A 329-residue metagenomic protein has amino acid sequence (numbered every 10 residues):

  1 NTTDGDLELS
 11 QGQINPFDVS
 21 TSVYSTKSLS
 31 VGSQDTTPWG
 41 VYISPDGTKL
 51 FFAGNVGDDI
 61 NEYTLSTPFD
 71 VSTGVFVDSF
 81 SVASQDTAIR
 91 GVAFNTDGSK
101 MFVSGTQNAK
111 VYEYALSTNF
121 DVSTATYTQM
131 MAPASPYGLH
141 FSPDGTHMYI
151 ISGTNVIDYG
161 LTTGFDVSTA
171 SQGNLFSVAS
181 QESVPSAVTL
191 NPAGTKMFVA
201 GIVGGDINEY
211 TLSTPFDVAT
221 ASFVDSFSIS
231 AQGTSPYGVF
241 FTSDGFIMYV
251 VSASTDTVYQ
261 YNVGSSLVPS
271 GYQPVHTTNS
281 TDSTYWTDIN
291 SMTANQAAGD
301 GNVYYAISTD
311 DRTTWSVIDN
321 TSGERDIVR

Functional and structural regions predicted by a protein language model:
N1-V19, G264-R329: Beta-strand-rich ligand- or partner-binding modules with a strong bias toward extracellular/periplasmic carbohydrate
P16-V19, T64-T73, Y114-S123, Y159-S168 (+2 more regions): Short loop/turn segments immediately following beta-strands, especially the blade-tip and inter-blade linker loops
V23-G32, V75-A83, T126-A132, S171-A179 (+1 more regions): A short beta-strand motif characteristic of beta-propeller blades
P45-D46, T96-D97, P143-D144, L190-A193 (+1 more regions): Residue-level detector of Asp-centered blade-edge/turn motifs that repeat once per structural unit in beta-propeller
N55, T106, G153, I202 (+1 more regions): Short loop/turn segments immediately following the C-termini of beta-strands
Y237-L267: Blade-level signature of beta-propeller repeat domains, shared across WD40, Kelch, NHL, RCC1 and BNR/Asp-box propellers
